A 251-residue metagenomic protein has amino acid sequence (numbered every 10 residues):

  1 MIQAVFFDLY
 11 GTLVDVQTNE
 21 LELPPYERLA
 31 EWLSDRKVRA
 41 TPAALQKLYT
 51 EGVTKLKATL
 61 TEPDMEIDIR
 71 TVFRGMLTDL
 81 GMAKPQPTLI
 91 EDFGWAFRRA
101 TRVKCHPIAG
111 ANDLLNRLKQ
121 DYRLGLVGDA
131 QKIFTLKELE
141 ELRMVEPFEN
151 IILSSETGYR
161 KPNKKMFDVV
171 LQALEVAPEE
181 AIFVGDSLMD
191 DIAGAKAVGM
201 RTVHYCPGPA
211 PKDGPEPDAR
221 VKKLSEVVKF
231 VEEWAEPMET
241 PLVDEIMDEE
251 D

Functional and structural regions predicted by a protein language model:
M1-V5, V16-N19, R39-A43, P87 (+2 more regions): Asp-based, Mg2+/Mn2+-dependent phosphohydrolase catalytic module
I2-A109: N-terminal helical cap/lid subdomain that shapes the substrate entry/recognition surface in HAD-like hydrolases
L9, Y122, Q131: Active-site loop->helix "elbow" adjoining a glycine-rich segment at hydrolase catalytic centers
W32, L114-Y122: A short, Lys/Arg-enriched amphipathic alpha-helix followed by its capping loop at the start of a domain
